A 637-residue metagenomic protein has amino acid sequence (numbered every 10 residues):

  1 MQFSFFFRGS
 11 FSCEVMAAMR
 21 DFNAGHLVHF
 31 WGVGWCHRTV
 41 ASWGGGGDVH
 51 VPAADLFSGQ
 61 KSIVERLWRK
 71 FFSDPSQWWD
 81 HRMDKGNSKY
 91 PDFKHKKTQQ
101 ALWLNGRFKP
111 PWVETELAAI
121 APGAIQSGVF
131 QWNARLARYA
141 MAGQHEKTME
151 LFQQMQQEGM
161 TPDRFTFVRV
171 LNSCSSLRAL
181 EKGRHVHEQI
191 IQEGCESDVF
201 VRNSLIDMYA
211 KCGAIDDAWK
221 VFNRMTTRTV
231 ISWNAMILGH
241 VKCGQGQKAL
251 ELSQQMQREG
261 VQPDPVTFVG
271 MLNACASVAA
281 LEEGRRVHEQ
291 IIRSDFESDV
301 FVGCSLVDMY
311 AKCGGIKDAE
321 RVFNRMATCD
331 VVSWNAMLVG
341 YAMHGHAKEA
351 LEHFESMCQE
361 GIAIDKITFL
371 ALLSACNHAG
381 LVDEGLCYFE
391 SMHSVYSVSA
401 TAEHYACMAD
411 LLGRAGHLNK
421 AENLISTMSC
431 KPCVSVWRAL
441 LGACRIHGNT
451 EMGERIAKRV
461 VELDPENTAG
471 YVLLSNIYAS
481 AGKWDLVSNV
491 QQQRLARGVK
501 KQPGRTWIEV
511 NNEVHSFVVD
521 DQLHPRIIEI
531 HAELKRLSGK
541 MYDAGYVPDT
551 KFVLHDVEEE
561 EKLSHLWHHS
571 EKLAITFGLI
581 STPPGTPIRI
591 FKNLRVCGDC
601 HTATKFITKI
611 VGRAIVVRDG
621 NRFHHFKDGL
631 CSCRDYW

Functional and structural regions predicted by a protein language model:
M1, R8-S127: Single-stranded nucleic acid-binding surfaces, predominantly the OB-fold ssDNA-binding core
F3, V15, H26, W31-V33 (+4 more regions): Coiled-coil-like amphipathic alpha-helices with heptad-repeat character
F5, R20-N23, T229, H240: Generic extreme N-terminus detector
Q126-T229, A235-W637: Terminal (and in a subset, N-terminal) low-complexity or junction segments at the ends of helical repeat RNA-binding
